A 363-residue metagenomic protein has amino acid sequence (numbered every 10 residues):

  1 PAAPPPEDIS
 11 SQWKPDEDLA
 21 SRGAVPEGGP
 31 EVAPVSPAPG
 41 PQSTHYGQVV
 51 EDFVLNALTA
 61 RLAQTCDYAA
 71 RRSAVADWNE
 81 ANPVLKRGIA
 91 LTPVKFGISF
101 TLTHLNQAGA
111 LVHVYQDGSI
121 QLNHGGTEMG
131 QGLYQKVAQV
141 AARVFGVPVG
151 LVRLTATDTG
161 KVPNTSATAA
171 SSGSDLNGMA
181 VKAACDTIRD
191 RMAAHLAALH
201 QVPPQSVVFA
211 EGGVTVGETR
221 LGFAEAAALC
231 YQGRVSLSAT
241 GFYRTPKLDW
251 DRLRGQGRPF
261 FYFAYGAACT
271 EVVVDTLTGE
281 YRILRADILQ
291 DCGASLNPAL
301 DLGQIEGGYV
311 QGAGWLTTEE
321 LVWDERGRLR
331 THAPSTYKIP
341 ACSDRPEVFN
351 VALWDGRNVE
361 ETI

Functional and structural regions predicted by a protein language model:
P1-L19, G23, P30-V94, I98 (+1 more regions): C-terminal catalytic domains of large/alpha subunits in multi-subunit enzymes
F100-T101, L105-V162: Catalytic phosphate/nucleotide-handling subdomain of diverse soluble enzymes
